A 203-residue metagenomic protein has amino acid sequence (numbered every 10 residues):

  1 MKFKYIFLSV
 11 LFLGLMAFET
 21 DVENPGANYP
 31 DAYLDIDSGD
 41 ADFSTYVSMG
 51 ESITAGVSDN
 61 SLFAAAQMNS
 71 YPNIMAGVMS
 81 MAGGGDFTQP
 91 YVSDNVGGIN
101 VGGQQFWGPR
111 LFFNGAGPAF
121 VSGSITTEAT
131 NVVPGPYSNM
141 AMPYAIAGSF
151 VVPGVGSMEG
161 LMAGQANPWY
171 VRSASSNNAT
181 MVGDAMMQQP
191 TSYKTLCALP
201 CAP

Functional and structural regions predicted by a protein language model:
K2, P30-Y33, D37, A55 (+3 more regions): Generic preference for well-ordered secondary structure
K2-Y5, L13-S44: Bacterial Sec-dependent N-terminal signal peptides
E19-E23, Y46-S48, A185, Y193-T195: Generic low-polarity alpha-helical segments
S44-N60: Catalytic nucleophile-elbow at a beta strand-turn-alpha helix junction centered on a G-D-S/GDSL motif, marking
L62-P203: Conserved SGNH/GDSL esterase-like catalytic core that processes O-acyl groups on lipids and polysaccharides
